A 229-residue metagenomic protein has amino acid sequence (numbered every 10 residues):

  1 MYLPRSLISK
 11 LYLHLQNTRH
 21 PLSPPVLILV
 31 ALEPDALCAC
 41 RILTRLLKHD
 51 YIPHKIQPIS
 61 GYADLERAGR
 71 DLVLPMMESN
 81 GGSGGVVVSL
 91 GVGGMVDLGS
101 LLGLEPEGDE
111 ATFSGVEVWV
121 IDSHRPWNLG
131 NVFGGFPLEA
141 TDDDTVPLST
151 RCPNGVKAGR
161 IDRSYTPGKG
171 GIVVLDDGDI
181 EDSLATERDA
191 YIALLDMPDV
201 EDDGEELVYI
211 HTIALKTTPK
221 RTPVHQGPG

Functional and structural regions predicted by a protein language model:
M1-G229: Replace "Mg2+/Mn2+-dependent" with "divalent metal-dependent
